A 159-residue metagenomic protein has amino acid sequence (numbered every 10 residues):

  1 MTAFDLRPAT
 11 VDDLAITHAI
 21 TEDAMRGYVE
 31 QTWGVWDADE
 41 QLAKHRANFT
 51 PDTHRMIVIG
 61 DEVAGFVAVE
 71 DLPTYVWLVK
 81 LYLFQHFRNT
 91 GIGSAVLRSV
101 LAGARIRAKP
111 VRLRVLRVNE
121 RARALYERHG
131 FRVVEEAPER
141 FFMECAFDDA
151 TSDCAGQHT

Functional and structural regions predicted by a protein language model:
F4-A19, V134: A short beta-loop-alpha structural element at the N-terminal edge of CoA-dependent acyl/N-acetyltransferase catalytic
E22-K44: Conserved GNAT-fold acetyl-CoA-binding loop/helix
R46-M56, G65: A short helix-loop-beta-strand connector motif used in the catalytic cores of GNAT acetyltransferases and, in some
E62-E70, W77-Y82: Conserved beta-strand in the GNAT
Y75, A104-L116: Conserved GNAT acetyl-CoA-binding A-motif
L83, N89-A102, A124-R128: Conserved acetyl-CoA-binding loop-helix of GNAT-fold acetyltransferases
Q85-R88, R112-R123, E139-D148: Conserved beta-strand-loop-alpha-helix junction that forms the acyl-donor binding cleft
